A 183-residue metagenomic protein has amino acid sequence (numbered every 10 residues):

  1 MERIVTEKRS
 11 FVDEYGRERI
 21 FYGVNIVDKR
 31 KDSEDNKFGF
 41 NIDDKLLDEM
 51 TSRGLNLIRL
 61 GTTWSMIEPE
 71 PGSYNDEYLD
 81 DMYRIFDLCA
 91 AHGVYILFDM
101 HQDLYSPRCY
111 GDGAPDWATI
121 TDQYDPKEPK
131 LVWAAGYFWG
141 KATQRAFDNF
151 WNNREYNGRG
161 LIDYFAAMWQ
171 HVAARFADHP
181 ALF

Functional and structural regions predicted by a protein language model:
R3-F183: Active-site mouth of glycoside hydrolases
